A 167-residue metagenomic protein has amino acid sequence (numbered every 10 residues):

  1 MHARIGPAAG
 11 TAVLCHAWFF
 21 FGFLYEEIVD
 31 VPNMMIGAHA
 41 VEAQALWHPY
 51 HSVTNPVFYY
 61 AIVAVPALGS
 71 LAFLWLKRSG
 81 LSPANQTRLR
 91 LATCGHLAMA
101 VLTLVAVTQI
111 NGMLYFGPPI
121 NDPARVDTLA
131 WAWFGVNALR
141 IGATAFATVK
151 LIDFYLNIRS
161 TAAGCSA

Functional and structural regions predicted by a protein language model:
H2, P83, L156-A167: Short, charged juxtamembrane terminal tails flanking transmembrane helices
H2-A17, A72, L76-A98: Interfacial segments of alpha-helical transmembrane regions
H2-V65, Y115-W131, C165-S166: Interfacial loop at the N-terminal end of multi-pass membrane proteins
F23, S70-K77, T103, T148-Y155: Structural signal for membrane-spanning alpha-helices in multi-pass inner-membrane proteins, emphasizing helix cores
I62-F73, I141-T148: Core segments of transmembrane alpha-helices that mediate helix-helix packing or line hydrophobic substrate/ligand
L89-Y115: Hydrophobic alpha-helical transmembrane segments of integral membrane proteins
G112-I152: Alpha-helical transmembrane segments of multi-pass integral membrane proteins, characterized by long hydrophobic
